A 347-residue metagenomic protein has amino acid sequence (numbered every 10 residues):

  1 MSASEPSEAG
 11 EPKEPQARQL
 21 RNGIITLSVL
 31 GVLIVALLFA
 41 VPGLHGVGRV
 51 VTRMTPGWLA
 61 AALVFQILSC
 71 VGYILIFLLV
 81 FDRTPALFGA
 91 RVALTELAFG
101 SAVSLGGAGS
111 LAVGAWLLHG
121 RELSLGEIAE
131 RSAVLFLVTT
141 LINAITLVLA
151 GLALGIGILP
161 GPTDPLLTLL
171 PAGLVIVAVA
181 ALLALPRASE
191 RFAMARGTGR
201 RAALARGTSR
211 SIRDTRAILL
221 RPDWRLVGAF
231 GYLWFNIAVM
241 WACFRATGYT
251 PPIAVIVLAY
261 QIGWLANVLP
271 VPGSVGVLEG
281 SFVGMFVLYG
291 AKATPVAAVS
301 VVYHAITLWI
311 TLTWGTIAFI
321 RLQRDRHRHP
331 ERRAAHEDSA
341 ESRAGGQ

Functional and structural regions predicted by a protein language model:
M1-E96, N143, A153, G157-V268 (+2 more regions): Predominantly cytoplasmic-facing regulatory/coupling regions of multi-pass membrane proteins
R49-R53, W116-G120, E130, R210-A217 (+1 more regions): Short amphipathic alpha-helical coupling elements at transmembrane boundaries
S69-F77, S104-A115, A254, N267-V283 (+1 more regions): Transmembrane helix boundary and interhelical junction motifs in multipass membrane proteins
D82, S101, G120, R245-A246 (+2 more regions): Transmembrane helix-loop junction
R91, G109-L111, G120-L137, G290-V302: Membrane-interface alpha-helices at helix entry/exit sites of multi-pass transporters
R91-H119: Hydrophobic, aromatic-rich membrane-embedded alpha-helical segments
F99-V103, E127-V148, A298-T313: Membrane-embedded alpha-helical segments of transport systems, primarily multispan ion/solute transporters
P272-S274, G280-H304: Hydrophobic alpha-helical transmembrane segments in multi-pass integral membrane proteins
